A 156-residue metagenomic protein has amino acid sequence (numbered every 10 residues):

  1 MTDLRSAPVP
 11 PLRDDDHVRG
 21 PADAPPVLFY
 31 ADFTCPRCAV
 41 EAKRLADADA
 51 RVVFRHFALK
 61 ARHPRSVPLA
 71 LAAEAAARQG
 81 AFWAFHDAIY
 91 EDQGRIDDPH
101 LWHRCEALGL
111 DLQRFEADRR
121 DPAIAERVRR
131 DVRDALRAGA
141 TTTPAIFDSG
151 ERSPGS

Functional and structural regions predicted by a protein language model:
M1-V9: Secretory/periplasmic and organellar redox-cofactor proteins
S6, S66, P99, S149 (+1 more regions): Generic serine detector
P8-P25: A short beta-strand-turn-helix
L12, P26-D47, H103-S156: C-terminal cap of thioredoxin/glutaredoxin-like
V18-R19, I96, S153: Short clusters of hydrophobic/aromatic residues that line enzyme substrate/ligand-binding pockets
P25-E106, E116: Structural alpha/beta surface segment adjacent to cysteine/selenocysteine redox centers across thiol/disulfide enzymes
